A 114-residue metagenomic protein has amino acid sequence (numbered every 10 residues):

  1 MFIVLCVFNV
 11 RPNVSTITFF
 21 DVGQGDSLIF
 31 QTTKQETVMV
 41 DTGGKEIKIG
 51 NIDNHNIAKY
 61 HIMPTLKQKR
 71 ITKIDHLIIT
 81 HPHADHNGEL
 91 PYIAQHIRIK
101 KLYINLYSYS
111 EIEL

Functional and structural regions predicted by a protein language model:
M1-L114: Non-globular, low-confidence helical/coil segments that flank catalytic cores
